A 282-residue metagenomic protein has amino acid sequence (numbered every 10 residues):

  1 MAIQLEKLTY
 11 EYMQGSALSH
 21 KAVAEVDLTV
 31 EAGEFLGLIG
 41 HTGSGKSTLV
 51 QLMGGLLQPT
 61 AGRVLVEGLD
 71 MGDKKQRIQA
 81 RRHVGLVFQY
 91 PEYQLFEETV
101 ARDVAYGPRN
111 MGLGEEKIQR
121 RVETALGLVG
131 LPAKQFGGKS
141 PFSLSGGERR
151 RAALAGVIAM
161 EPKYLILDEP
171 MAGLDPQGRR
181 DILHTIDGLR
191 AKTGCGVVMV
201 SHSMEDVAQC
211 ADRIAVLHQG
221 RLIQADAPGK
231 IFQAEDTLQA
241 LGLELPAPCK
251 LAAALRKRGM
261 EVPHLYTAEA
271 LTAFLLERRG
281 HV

Functional and structural regions predicted by a protein language model:
I39-H41: The feature captures the beta-strand-to-loop junction immediately N-terminal to the Walker
G54: Helix-to-loop junction immediately C-terminal to a conserved catalytic motif
G62-G72, A80: Conserved ABC transporter NBD signature motif
S140-L144, E148: Conserved ABC ATPase signature
E161: Conserved catalytic motifs of ABC-family nucleotide-binding domains
L165-D168: Catalytic Walker B motif of ABC-type/P-loop ATPase nucleotide-binding domains
